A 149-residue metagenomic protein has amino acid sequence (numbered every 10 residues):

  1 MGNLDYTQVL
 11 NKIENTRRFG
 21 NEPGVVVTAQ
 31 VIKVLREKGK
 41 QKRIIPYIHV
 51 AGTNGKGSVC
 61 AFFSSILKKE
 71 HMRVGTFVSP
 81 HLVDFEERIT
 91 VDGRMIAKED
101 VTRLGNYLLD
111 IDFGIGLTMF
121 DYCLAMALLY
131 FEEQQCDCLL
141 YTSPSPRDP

Functional and structural regions predicted by a protein language model:
M1-G52, V59, S65-E70, F77: Short functional linear segments
N15-R18, L108-G114: Short glycine/proline- and acidic residue-enriched helix-loop micro-motifs that form flexible lids or anion-recognition
Q30-V34, V74, F120-M126, S143: Short gly/ser/thr-rich secondary-structure transition/capping motifs
T53, V74, L140: Residue-level signal for inorganic ion chemistry
F62-Y107: N-terminal phosphate/diphosphate-binding loop that engages ATP/GTP or pyrophosphate donors across diverse enzyme folds
I66-E70, Y130, S145: Active-site catalytic microenvironments for nucleophilic, acid-base chemistry
I111-L139: Phosphate-binding/switch loop-helix module in NTP-utilizing enzymes
Y141-P149: Single conserved hydrophobic/aromatic residue that forms the stacking wall/gate of nucleotide- or nucleobase-binding
